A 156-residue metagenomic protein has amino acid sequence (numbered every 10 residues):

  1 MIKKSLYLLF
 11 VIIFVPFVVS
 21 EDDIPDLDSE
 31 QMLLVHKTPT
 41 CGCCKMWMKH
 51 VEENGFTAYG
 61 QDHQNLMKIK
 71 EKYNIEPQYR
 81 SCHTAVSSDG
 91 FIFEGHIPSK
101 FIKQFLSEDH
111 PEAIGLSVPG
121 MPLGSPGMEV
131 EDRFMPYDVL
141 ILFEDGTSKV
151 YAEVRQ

Functional and structural regions predicted by a protein language model:
M1-S5: Positively charged n-region of N-terminal signal peptides that target proteins for export
Y7-P16: Bacterial N-terminal signal peptides
S20-E21: Boundary at the C-terminal end of the N-terminal hydrophobic targeting segment
P25-N54: Local sequence-structure signature of Cys/Sec-based thiol-disulfide redox active-site neighborhoods
M32-L33, F56-A58, D89-I92: Short active-site oxyanion
C44-S87: N-terminal, post-signal-peptide region of Sec/Tat-exported proteins
K72, Q78-Q156: Thiol/selenol-based redox catalytic cores and closely related redox-interacting motifs
